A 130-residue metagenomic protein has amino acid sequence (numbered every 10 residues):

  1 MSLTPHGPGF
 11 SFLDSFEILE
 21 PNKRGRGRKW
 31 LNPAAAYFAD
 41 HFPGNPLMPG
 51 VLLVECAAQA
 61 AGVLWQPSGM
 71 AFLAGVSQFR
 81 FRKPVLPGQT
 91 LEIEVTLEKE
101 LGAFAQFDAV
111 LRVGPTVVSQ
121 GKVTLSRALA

Functional and structural regions predicted by a protein language model:
M1-G7: Short aromatic-glycine motifs in intrinsically disordered, low-complexity regions
P8-M48: Catalytic strand-loop segment that frames the active site of acyl-thioester-processing enzymes
F10-F12, L91, A105: Hydrophobic core residues within well-ordered beta-strands of beta-rich domains
L13, L73-V76, Q106, Q120: Hydrophobic residues on conserved beta-strands that form the core of alpha/beta folds
F16-I18, A57, L97: Conserved hydrophobic positions within beta-strands
E20-R24, V85-P87, T96-A130: HotDog/MaoC-like acyl-thioester-processing domains
A34-A35, A39-V63, L73: Compact, glycine-rich, soluble single-domain proteins
A58-E94, V118, L125: Hydrophobic beta-strand-centered segment that forms part of the acyl-chain substrate-binding groove
